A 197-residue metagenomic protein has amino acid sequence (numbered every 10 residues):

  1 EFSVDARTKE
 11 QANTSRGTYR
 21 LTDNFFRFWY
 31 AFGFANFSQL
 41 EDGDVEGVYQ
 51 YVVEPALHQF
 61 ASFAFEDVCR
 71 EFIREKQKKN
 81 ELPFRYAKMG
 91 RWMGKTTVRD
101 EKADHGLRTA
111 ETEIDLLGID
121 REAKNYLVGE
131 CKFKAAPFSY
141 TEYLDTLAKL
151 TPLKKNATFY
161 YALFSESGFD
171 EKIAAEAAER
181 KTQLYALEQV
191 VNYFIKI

Functional and structural regions predicted by a protein language model:
E1-T8: A short, conserved structural fragment
Q11-I197: A cross-kingdom feature that marks ATP-driven nucleic-acid transaction machinery
